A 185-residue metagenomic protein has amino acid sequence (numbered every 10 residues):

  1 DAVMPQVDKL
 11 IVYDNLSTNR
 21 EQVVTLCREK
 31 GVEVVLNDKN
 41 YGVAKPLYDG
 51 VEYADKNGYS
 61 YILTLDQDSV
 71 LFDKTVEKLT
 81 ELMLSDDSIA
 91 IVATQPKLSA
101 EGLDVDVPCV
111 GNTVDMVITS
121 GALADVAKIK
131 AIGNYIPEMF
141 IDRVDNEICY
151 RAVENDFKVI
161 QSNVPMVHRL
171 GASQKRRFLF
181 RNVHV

Functional and structural regions predicted by a protein language model:
A2-L36: Acidic donor-binding segment of Leloir-type glycosyltransferases
E21, L47, K74-V76, V144: Acidic donor-diphosphate engagement hotspot in glycosyltransferases and nucleotidyltransferases that stabilizes
N37-K56: Glycine-rich, basic loop-to-helix element that forms the pyrophosphate-binding segment of sugar-nucleotide handling
Y59-D68: Short beta-strand-to-loop acidic/aromatic patch adjacent to the donor-nucleotide binding site
K74-D106: Conserved donor NDP-sugar-binding/catalytic core segment of glycosyltransferases
V105-A124: A recurrent flexible, glycine/aromatic-enriched loop bordering the glycosyltransferase active site that acts as
G133-Y150, F157-V167: Donor nucleotide-sugar recognition loop
K158-V185: Active-site-adjacent helix/loop segment of glycosyltransferases that harbors family-specific signature motifs
